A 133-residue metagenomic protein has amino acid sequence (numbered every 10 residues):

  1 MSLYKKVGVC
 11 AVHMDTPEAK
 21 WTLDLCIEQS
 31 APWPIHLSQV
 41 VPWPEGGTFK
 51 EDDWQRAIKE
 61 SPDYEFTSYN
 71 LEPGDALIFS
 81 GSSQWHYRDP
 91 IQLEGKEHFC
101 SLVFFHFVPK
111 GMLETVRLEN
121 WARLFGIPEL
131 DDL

Functional and structural regions predicted by a protein language model:
M1-L3: A short glycine-rich, His/Asp/Glu-containing loop-to-beta-strand
K6-S83, M112-R117: Catalytic core of non-heme Fe(II) oxygenases with the double-stranded beta-helix
C10-H13, W85-G95: Short beta-strand His + acidic residue motifs that chelate non-heme Fe in jelly-roll/DSBH and cupin folds
T22, E94-L113: A short hydrophobic beta-strand segment most commonly corresponding to one strand of the jelly-roll/cupin
L25, P90, D132-L133: Short linear motifs in intrinsically disordered/low-complexity regions
G46-G47, Q84-W85, F125-E129: A general structural signal for short secondary-structure boundary/capping elements
A76, S82-I91, F104-V108: Extended, acidic-biased charged interface segments
T115-L133: Glycine- and charge-enriched low-complexity intrinsically disordered segments
